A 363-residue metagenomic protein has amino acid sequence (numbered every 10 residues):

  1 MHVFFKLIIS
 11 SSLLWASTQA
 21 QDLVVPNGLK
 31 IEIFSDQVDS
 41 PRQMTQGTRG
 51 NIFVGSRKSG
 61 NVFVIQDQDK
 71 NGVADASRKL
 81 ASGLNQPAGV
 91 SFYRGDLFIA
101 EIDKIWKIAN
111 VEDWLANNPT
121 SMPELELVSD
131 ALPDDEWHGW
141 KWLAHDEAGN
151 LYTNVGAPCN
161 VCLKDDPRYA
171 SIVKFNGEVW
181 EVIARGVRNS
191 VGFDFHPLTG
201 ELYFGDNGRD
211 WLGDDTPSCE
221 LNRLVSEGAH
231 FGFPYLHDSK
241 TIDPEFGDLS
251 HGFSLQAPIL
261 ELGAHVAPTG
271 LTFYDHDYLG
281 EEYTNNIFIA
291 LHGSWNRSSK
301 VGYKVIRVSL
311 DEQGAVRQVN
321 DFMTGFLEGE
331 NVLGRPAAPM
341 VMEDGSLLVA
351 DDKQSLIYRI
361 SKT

Functional and structural regions predicted by a protein language model:
Q21-D39, D75, R317-M323: A short helix->beta-strand "capping" segment at the edge of beta-propeller domains
Q21-V25, W140, A157-N160, F175 (+5 more regions): Beta-propeller domain segments
I33-V38, K79-G83, V128-D135, V182-G186 (+2 more regions): Surface loop/turn motifs at the tips and blade-to-blade linkers of beta-strand repeat domains
N51-G55, D96-I99, N150-N154, E201-G205 (+3 more regions): Conserved beta-propeller blade signature
N61-V64, K104-W106, S171-V173, E220 (+2 more regions): A short loop-to-beta-strand structural motif that recurs across blades of beta-propeller domains
S91, D103-D146, G156-A157, A184: Asp-box/WD-like beta-propeller blade repeats and closely related beta-sheet repeat scaffolds
M340-T363: Blade-level signature of beta-propeller repeat domains, shared across WD40, Kelch, NHL, RCC1 and BNR/Asp-box propellers
